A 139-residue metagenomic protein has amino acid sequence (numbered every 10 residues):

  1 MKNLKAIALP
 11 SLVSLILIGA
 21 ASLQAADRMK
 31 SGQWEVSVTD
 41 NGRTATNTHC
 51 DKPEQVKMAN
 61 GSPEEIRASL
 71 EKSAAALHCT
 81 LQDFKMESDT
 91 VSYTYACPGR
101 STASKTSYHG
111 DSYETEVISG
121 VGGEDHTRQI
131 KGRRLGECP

Functional and structural regions predicted by a protein language model:
M1-A6: Positively charged n-region of N-terminal signal peptides that target proteins for export
P10-G19: Bacterial N-terminal signal peptides
A20-G32: N-terminal helix-cap/turn-to-beta initiation motif at the start of protein domains
M29-T44: Tryptophan-anchored aromatic micro-motifs
E35-T39, V91-P98, T115-G120: Short beta-strand segments that buttress and anchor functional surface loops
T44, G99-S104, E114, D125-Q129: Short, surface-exposed coil-to-beta transition loops
T46-S104: Central antiparallel beta-sheet cores of small beta-barrel/beta-sandwich binding domains
G122-P139: Edge beta-strand at a domain terminus
